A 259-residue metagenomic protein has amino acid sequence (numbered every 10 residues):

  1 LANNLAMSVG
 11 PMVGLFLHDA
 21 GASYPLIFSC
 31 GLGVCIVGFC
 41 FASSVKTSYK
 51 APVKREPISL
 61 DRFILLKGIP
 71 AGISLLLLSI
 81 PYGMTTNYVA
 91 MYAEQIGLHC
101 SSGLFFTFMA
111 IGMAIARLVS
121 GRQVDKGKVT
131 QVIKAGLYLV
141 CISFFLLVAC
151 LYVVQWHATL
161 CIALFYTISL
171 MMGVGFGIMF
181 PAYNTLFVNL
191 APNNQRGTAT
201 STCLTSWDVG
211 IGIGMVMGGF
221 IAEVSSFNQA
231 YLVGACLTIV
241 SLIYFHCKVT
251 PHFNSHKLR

Functional and structural regions predicted by a protein language model:
L1-S43: Helix-loop-helix hairpin linking two adjacent transmembrane segments in secondary transporters
H18, A116-V129, A222: Helix-to-loop junctions at the C-terminal end of transmembrane segments in multipass secondary transporters
D19-G33, F220-T238: A membrane-interface helix-boundary motif in multi-pass transporters
L32, Q131-L146: Structural signature of the two symmetry-related core transmembrane helices
L32-A51, Y244-V249: C-terminal membrane-cytosol helix-exit motif in multi-pass small-molecule transporters
V45-L75: Juxtamembrane intracellular "pre-TM" segments in multi-pass secondary transporters
G68-L75, S79-L98, S102-F105: Helix-loop boundary and gating motifs at the non-cytosolic
I178-A191: Intracellular juxtamembrane helix-capping segments at the cytosolic ends of symmetry-related transmembrane helices
